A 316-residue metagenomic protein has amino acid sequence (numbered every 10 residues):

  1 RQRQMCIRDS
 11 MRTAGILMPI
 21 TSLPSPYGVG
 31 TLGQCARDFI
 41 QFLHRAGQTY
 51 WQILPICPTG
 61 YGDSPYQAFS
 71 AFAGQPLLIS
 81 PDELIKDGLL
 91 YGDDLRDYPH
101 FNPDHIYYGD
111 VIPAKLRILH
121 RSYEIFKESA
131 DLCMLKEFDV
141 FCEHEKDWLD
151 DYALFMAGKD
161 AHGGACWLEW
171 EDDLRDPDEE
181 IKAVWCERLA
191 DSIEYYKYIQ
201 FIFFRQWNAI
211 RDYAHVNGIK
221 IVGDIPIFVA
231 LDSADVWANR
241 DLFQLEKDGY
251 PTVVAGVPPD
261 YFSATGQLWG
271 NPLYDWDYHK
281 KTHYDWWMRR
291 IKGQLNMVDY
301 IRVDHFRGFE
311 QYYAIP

Functional and structural regions predicted by a protein language model:
Q2-I7: Short, small-residue-biased leader/transition segments that mark boundaries at the very start of proteins
R8-T21, R37: N-terminal regions that are enriched for targeting/export leaders and immediately downstream pro/stem segments
A14-M18, W51-Q52, I221-G223, I301: Hydrophobic faces of well-ordered beta-strands that scaffold small-molecule active sites in alpha/beta enzyme cores
P19, D63-F204, V229-P316: Alpha-amylase-like alpha-glycosidases and glucanotransferases acting on alpha-linked glucans and related
T31-F42, H283-G293: Short, acidic/polar
Q34-T59, M297-V298: Catalytic domains of carbohydrate-active enzymes, especially glycoside hydrolases
L43, I53, F155, A214 (+2 more regions): Conserved, mostly hydrophobic/aromatic
Y196, Q200-V229: Conserved, well-ordered alpha-helix/loop/beta-strand core segments that scaffold catalytic motifs
